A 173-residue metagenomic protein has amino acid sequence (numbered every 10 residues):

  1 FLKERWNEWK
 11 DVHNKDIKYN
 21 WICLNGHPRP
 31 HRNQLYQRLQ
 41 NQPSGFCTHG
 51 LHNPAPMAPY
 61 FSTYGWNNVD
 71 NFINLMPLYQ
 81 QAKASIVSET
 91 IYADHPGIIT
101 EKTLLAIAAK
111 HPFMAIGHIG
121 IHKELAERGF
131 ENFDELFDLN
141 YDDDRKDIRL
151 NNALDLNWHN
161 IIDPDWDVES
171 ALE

Functional and structural regions predicted by a protein language model:
F1-V87, A93-E173: Pol beta-like nucleotidyltransferase catalytic core
